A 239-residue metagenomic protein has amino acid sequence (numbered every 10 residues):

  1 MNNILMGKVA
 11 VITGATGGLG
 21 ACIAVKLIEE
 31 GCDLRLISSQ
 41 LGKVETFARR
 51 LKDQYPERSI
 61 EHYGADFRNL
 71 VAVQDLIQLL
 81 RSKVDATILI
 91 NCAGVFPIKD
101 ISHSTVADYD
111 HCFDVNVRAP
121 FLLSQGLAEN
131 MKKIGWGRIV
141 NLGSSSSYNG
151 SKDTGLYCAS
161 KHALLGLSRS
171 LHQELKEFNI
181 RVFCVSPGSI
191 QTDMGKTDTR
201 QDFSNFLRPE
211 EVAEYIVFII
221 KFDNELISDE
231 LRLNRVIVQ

Functional and structural regions predicted by a protein language model:
T16-G17: Conserved glycine-rich cofactor-binding loop
E30-F47: Conserved glycine-rich Rossmann-like NAD(P)H-binding loop of the short-chain dehydrogenase/reductase
C92-P97: Conserved NAD(P)H cofactor-binding loop of Rossmann-fold oxidoreductase domains
D100-I101, D108-D110: Substrate-binding pocket helix/loop in short-chain dehydrogenase/reductase
S124, S160: Active-site helix of classical SDR
S144: Residue(s) in the substrate-gating loop at a strand-loop-helix junction that position the organic substrate next
E177-I180, C184, Q201-Q239: C-terminal helical subdomain
